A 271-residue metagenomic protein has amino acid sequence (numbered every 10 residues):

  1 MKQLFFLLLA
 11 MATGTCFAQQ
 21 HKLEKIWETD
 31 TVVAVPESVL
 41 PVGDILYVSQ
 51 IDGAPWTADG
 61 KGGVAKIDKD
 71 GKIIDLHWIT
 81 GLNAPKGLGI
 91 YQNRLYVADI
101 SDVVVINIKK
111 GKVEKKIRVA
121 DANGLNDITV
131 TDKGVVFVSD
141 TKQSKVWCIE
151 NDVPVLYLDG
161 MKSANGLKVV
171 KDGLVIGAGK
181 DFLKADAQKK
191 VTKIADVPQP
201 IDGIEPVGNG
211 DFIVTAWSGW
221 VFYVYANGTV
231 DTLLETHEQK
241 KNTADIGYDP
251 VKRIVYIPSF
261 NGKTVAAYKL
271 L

Functional and structural regions predicted by a protein language model:
M1-L23: Bacterial Sec-dependent N-terminal signal peptides
K22-E24, V103-V135, S139: Asp-box/WD-like beta-propeller blade repeats and closely related beta-sheet repeat scaffolds
L23-D30, K72-I79, K112-R118, V153-D159 (+2 more regions): A short beta-strand motif characteristic of beta-propeller blades
V32-D44, G60, I79-R94, A120-V136 (+5 more regions): Beta-rich, blade/repeat-based domains predominating in secreted/periplasmic proteins but also intracellular
V48-D70: Beta-propeller domains
D52-W56, D102, Q143-K145, D181-L183 (+2 more regions): Short glycine/acidic-enriched loop and turn motifs that connect beta-strands
I67-K72, N107-K112, I149-V153, A185-K190 (+2 more regions): Short loop/turn segments that connect beta-strands within beta-propeller blades
N242-L271: Blade-level signature of beta-propeller repeat domains, shared across WD40, Kelch, NHL, RCC1 and BNR/Asp-box propellers
